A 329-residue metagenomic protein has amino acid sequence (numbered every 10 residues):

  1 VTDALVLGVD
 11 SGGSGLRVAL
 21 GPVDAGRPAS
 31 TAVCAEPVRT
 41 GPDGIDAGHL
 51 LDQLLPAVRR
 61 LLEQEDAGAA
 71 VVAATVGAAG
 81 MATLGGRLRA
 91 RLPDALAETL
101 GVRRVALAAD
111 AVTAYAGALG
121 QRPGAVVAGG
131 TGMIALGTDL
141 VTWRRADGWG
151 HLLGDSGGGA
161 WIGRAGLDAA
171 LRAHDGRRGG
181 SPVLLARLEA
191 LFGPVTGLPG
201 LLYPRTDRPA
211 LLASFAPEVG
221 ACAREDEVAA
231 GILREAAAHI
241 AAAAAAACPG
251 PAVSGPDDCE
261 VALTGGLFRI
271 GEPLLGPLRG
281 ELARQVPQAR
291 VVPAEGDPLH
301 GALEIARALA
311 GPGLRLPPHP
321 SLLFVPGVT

Functional and structural regions predicted by a protein language model:
V1-A67, V71, G117-P123, L167-T329: ATP-binding/phosphotransfer module of carbohydrate and carboxylate kinases, centering on a glycine-rich
G12, A19, A79, V112 (+1 more regions): Anionic group-transfer/hydrolysis microenvironments
A57, A79-T83: Membrane helical hairpin/interfacial module
A73, R104-A106, E260: Proline-centered loop/turn at the N-terminus of a beta-strand
A82-S181, L316-V328: Phosphate-binding/catalytic loop of phosphoryl-transfer enzymes
